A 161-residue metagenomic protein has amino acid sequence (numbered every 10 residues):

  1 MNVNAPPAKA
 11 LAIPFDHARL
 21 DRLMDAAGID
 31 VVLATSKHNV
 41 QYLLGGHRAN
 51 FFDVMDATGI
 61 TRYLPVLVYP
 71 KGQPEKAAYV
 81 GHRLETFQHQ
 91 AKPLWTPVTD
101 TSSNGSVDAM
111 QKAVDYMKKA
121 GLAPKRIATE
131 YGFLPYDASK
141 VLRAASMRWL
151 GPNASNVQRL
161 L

Functional and structural regions predicted by a protein language model:
M1-V3, H17, T101-L161: Flexible, acidic/His-enriched mid-domain "rim/lid" segments that flank
N2-V107, Q111-D115: N-terminal accessory/capping or targeting/presequence segment of soluble
